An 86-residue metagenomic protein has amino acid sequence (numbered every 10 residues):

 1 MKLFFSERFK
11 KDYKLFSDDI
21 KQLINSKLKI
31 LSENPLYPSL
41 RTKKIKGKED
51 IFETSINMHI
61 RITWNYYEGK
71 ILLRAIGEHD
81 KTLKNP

Functional and structural regions predicted by a protein language model:
K2, E7, K11, D18-Q22 (+2 more regions): Enriched for short, Lys/Arg-rich terminal
F4-R8, K14, S39, K46-G47: Basic nucleic-acid-binding interfaces
L15-D18, L36: Residues in soluble alpha-helical coiled-coils and helical-bundle/repeat scaffolds
D19-S26, L40: Generic recognition of short, well-ordered alpha-helical interface segments
K29-S55: A short, surface-exposed loop/turn module that caps and links secondary-structure elements
